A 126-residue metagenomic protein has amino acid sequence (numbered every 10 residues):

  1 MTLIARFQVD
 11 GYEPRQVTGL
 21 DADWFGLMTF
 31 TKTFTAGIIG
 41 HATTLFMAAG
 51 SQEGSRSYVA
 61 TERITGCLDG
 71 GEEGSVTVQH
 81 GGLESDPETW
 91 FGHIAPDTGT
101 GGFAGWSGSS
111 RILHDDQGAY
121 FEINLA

Functional and structural regions predicted by a protein language model:
M1-A126: Beta-strand-enriched cores of mature, soluble protein domains
